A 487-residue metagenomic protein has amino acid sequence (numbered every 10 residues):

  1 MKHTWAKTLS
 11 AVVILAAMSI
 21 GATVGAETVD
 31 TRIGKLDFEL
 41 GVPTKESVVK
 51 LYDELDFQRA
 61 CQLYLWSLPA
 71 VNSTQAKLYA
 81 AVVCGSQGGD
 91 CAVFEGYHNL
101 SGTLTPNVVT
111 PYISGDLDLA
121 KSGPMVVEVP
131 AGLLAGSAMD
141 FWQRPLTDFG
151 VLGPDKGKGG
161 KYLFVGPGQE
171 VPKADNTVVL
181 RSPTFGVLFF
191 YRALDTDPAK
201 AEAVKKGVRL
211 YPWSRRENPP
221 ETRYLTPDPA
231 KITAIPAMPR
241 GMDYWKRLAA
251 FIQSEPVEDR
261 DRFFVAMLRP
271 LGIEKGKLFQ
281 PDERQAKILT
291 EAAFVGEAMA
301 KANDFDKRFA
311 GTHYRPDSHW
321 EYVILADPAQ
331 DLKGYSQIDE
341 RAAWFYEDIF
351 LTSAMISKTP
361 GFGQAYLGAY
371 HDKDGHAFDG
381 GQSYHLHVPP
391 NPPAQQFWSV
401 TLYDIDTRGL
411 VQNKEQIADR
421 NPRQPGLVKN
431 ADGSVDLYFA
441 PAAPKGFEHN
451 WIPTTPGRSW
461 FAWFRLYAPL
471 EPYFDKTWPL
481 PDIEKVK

Functional and structural regions predicted by a protein language model:
M1-V12: Bacterial N-terminal signal peptides that target proteins for export
S10-I20: Bacterial N-terminal signal peptides
T23-K487: A compositional/structural signature for long, glycine/proline-rich flexible linkers and loops on extracytoplasmic
